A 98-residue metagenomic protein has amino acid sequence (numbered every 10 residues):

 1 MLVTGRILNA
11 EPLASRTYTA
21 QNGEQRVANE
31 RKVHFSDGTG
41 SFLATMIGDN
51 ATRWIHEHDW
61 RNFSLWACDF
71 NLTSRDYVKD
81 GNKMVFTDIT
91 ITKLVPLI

Functional and structural regions predicted by a protein language model:
M1-I98: Single-stranded nucleic acid-binding surfaces, predominantly the OB-fold ssDNA-binding core
